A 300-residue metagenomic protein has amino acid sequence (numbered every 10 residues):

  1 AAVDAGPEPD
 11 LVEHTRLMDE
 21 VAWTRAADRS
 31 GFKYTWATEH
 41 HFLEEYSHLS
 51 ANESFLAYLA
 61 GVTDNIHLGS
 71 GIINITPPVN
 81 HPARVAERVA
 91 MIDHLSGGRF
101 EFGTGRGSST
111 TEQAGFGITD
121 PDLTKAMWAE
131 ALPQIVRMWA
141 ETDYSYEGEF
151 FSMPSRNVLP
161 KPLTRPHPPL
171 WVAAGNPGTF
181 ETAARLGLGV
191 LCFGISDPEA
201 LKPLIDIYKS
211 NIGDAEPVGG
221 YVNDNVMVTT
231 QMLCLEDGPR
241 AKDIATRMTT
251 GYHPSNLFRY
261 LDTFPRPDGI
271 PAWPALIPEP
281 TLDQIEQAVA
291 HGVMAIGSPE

Functional and structural regions predicted by a protein language model:
A1-E13, I75-Y146, V190-C192, S196-A200: Flexible, glycine-rich active-site loops centered on histidine and acidic residues that chelate a metal or position
A1-S70, H167-P168: N-terminal beta1-alpha1-beta2 module of alpha/beta enzyme domains
A2-L17, I72-A83, T164-G175, M232-L235 (+1 more regions): Active-site mouth loops of central-metabolism enzymes
E20-R25, E53-A57, A86-A90, A129-V136 (+3 more regions): Generic structural signal for well-ordered alpha-helices, preferentially at hydrophobic/aromatic core positions
A27, G31, E39, L59 (+7 more regions): Conserved, mostly hydrophobic/aromatic
G31-Y34, T63-L68, L95-E101, A140-T142 (+4 more regions): Short, well-ordered coil/turn segments that N-cap beta-strands
D122-L159, E199-E300: An alpha-helical appendage that flanks or caps ligand/catalytic pockets
G175-I205: A conserved active-site cap/scaffold subdomain adjacent to cofactor or substrate pockets
